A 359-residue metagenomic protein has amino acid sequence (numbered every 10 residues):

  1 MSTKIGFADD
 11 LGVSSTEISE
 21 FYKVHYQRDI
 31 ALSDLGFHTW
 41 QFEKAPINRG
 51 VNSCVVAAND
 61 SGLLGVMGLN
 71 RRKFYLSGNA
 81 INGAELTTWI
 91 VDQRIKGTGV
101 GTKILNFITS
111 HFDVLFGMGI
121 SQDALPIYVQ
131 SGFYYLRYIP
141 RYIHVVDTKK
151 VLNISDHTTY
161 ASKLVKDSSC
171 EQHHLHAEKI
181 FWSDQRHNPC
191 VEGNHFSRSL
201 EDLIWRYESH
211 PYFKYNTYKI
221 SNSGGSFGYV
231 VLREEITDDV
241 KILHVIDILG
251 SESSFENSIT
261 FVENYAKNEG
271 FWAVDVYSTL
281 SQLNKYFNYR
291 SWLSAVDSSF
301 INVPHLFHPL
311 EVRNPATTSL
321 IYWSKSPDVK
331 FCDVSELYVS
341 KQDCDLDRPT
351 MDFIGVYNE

Functional and structural regions predicted by a protein language model:
M1-A58, E85, I139, I154-E201 (+2 more regions): Short amphipathic alpha-helix that is part of the acyltransferase structural core
F42-V56, L136-Y138, Y207-Y218, S291-L293: A short helix-loop-beta-strand connector motif used in the catalytic cores of GNAT acetyltransferases and, in some
N52, F112-V114, F213-Y215, N268-F271: Short, high-confidence coil segments that cap the C-terminus of an alpha-helix and link into the following beta-strand
C54-V56, G62-R72, E85, G225-E235 (+1 more regions): Conserved beta-strand in the GNAT
A80-Q93, V240-S251: Conserved acetyl-CoA binding element of GNAT-fold acetyltransferases
T88-S110, S253-Y265: Conserved acetyl-CoA-binding loop-helix of GNAT-fold acetyltransferases
L115-K166, V231-E256, T260-E359: Active-site/acyl-donor-binding loops of N-acyltransferases
W182-D238: Non-catalytic interaction/regulatory modules that flank or connect domains
